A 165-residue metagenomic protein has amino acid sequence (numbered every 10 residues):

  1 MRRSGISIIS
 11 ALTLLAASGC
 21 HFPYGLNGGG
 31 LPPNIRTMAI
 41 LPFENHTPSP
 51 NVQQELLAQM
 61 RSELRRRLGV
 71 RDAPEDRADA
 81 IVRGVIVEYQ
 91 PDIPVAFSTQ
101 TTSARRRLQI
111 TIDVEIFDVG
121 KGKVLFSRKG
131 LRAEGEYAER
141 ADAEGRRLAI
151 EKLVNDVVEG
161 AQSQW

Functional and structural regions predicted by a protein language model:
M1-C20: Sec-dependent bacterial lipoprotein signal peptides
I8-I9, G30-T37, R61-R65, S98-T111 (+1 more regions): Short charge-dense sequence patches
S18-S62, P74, V87, P91 (+3 more regions): A structural "domain/chain start" motif
L26, R66-R71, D76-L125, E134-R146 (+1 more regions): Surface-exposed short loop/turn segments
P48, V52, L56, A104 (+2 more regions): Conserved acidic
E144-W165: Short, well-ordered alpha-helical segments
